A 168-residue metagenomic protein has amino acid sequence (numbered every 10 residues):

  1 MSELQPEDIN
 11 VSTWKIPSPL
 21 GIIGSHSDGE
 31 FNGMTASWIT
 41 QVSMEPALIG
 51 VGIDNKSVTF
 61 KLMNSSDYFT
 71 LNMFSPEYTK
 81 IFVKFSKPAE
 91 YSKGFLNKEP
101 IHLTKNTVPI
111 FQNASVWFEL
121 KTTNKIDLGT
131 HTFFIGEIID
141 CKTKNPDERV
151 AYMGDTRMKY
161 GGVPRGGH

Functional and structural regions predicted by a protein language model:
M1-H168: Basic, polyanion-binding surface patches
